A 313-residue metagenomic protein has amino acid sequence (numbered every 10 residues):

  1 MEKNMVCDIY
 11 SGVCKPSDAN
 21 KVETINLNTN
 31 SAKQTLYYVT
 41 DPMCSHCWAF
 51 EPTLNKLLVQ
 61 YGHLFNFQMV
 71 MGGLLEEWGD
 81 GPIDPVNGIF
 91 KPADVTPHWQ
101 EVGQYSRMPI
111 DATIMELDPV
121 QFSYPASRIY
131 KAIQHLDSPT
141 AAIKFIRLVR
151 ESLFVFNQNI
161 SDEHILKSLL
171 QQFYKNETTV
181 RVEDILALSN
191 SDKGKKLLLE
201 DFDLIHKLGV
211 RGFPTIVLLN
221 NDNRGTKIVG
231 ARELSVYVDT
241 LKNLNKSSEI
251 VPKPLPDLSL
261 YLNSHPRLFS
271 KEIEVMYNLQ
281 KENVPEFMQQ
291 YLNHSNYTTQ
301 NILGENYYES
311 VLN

Functional and structural regions predicted by a protein language model:
M1-E23: N-terminal leader/targeting and pre-domain segments
M5, V13-C14, Y38-T40, E51-L58 (+1 more regions): C-terminal cap of thioredoxin/glutaredoxin-like
D18-Q34: A short beta-strand-turn-helix
S31-S45, E51-L54, F67-M71: Short active-site neighborhood of thiol/selenol oxidoreductases, capturing the structured segment around
C47, G88, P92, S191 (+1 more regions): Flexible, glycine- and charge-enriched loops at secondary-structure boundaries
W48, G79-P82, K227-G230: A short acidic (Asp/Glu
P52-E163, S270-I273: Structural alpha/beta surface segment adjacent to cysteine/selenocysteine redox centers across thiol/disulfide enzymes
